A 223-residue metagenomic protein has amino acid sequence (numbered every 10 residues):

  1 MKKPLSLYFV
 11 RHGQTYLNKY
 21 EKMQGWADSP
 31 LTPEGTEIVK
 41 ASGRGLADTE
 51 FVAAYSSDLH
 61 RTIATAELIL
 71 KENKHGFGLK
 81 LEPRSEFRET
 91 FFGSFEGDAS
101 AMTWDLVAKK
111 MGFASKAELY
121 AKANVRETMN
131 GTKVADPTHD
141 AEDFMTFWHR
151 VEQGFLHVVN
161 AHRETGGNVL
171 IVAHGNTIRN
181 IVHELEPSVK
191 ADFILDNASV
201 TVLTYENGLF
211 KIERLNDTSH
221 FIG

Functional and structural regions predicted by a protein language model:
M1-L5, K71, T90-D105, M111 (+3 more regions): Acidic, low-complexity terminal tails and accessory targeting/binding regions of phosphate-metabolizing enzymes
K2, Y8-G76: Active-site-proximal alpha-helix that buttresses catalytic centers in soluble enzyme cores
G13, G175, T218: Active-site metal-binding loops of divalent metal-dependent hydrolases
K40-A47, L70, E152-N160, V182: Generic structural signal for well-ordered alpha-helical scaffold segments
G43-E118, D196: Phosphate-coordination/substrate-recognition cap region in phosphate-metabolizing enzymes
S56-S57, H149, V172-A173: Short beta-strand scaffold positions
K109-T146: Short glycine/proline- and acidic residue-enriched helix-loop micro-motifs that form flexible lids or anion-recognition
D136-E164: A mid-sequence, solvent-exposed acidic-amphipathic segment
